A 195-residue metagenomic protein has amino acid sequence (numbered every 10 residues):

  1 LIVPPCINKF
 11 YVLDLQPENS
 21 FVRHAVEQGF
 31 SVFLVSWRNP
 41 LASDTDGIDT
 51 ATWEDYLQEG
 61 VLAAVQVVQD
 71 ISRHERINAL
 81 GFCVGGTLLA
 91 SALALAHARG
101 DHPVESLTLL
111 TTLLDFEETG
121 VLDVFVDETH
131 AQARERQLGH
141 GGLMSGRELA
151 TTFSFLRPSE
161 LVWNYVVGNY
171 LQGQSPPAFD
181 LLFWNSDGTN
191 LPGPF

Functional and structural regions predicted by a protein language model:
L1-S43: Short, surface-exposed "cap/lid" segments of acyl-processing enzymes
I2, L34, N78-G81, L88 (+1 more regions): Structured core elements
I2, R23-H24, G86-A90, G100: Non-catalytic peripheral regions of nucleotide-handling enzymes
P5-N8, W37-P40, A63, V84-G85 (+2 more regions): Short, glycine-/Ser/Thr-/acidic-enriched flexible segments
L13, D44-T52, A90-L93, E118-L122: Short acidic, glycine/serine/threonine-rich loops at helix termini
T50-S72: Alpha/beta-hydrolase active-site loop
V65-G85: Alpha/beta-hydrolase fold nucleophile elbow
D70, H74, L88, A92-P194: Alpha/beta-hydrolase-fold enzymes
